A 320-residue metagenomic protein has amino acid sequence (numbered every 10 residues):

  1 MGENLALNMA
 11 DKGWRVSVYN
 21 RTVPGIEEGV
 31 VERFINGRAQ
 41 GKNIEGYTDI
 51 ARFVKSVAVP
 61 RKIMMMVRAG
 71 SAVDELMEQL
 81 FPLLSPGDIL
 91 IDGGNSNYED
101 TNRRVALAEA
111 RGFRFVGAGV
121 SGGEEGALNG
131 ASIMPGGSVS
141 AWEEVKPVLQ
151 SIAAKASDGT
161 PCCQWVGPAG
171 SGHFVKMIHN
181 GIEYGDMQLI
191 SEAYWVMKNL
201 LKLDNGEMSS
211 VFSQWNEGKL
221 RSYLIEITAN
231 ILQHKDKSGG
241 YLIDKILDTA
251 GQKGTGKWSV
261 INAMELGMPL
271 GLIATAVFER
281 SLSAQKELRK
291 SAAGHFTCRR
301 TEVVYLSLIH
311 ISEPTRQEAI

Functional and structural regions predicted by a protein language model:
M1-T48, R52-R61, L83-G87, E124-A127: NAD(P)+-binding Rossmann beta1-loop-alpha1 motif at the extreme N-terminus of oxidoreductases
V16, G46, F115-V116, L270: Hydrophobic beta-strand scaffold residues
Y19-R21, M66, A118: The conserved SAM/SAH-binding core of class I Rossmann-like methyltransferase domains, concentrating on the hydrophobic
I50-F115: Rossmann-fold NAD(P) dinucleotide-binding segment
V73-M77, N97-S210, G218-K245, L282-S307: Rossmann-fold dinucleotide-binding core
I227-V277, Q285: Acidic catalytic cores of enzymes that act on phosphate-bearing nucleotides/polynucleotides
I309-I320: Single conserved hydrophobic/aromatic residue that forms the stacking wall/gate of nucleotide- or nucleobase-binding
